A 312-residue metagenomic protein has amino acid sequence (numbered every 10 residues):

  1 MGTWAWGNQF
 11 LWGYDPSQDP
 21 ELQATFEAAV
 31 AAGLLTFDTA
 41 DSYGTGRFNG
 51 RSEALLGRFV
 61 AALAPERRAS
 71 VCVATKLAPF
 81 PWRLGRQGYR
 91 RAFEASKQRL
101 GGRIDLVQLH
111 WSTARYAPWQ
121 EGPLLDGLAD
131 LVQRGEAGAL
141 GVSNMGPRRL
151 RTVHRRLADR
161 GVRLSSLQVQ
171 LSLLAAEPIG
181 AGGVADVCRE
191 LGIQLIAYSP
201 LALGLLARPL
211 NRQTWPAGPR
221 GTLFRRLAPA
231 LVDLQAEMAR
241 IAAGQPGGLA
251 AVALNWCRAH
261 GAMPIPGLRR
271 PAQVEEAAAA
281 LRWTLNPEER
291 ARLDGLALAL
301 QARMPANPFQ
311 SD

Functional and structural regions predicted by a protein language model:
M1-V71, G127, Q133: N-terminal binding-site loop/beta-alpha segment at the start of enzyme catalytic domains that lines or forms
A5-P20, L77-Q87, T113-W119: Active-site mouth loops of central-metabolism enzymes
D15-A29, G85-R99, E121, L150-H154: Short, acidic/polar
Q18-P20, S52-L55, G88-A92, Q120-D126 (+1 more regions): Charged helix-capping and loop-helix junction motifs
L34, G101-I104, A137, G261: A structural motif
R68-P81, V107-H110, Q168-S172: A short, structured active-site edge motif that brings together acidic residues
R99-R115: Active-site groove signature of glycoside hydrolases
S112-D312: Beta/alpha (TIM)-barrel catalytic core signal, keyed to glycine-rich beta->alpha loops juxtaposed to Asp/Glu that bind
